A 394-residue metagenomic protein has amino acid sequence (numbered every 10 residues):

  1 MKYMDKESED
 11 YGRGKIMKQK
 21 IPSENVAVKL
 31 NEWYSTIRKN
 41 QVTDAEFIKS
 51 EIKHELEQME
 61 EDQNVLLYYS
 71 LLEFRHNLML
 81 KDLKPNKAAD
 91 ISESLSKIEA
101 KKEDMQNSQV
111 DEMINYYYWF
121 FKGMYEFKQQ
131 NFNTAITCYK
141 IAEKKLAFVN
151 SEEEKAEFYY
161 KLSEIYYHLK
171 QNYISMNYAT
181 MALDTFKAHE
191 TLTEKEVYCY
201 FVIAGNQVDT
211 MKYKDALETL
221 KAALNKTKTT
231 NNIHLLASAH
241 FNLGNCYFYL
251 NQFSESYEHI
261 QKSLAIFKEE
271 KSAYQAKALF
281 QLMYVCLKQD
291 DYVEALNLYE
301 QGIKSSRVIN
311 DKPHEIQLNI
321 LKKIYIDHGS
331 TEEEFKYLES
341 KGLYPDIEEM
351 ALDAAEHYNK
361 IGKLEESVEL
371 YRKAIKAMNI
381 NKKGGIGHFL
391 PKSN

Functional and structural regions predicted by a protein language model:
M1-K122, Y299, D327, E333 (+1 more regions): Flexible inter-repeat linkers and adjacent short helices within tandem amphipathic alpha-helical repeat scaffolds
V28, Y69, Y118, F158 (+5 more regions): The tetratricopeptide repeat
E32, E73, K122, L162 (+7 more regions): Structural register within alpha-helical repeat arrays
T36, N77, W119, E126 (+9 more regions): Residue at a conserved register position within TPR or TPR-like alpha-solenoid repeats
K39, L80, Q129, L162 (+8 more regions): Structural motif corresponding to the intra-repeat A-B loop/turn of tetratricopeptide repeats
V42, L83, F132, E152 (+7 more regions): TPR-repeat structural position
L56-L66, I98-I114, K144-E153, T185-T193 (+4 more regions): Flexible helix-coil transition and linker loops at the boundaries of alpha-helical arrays
